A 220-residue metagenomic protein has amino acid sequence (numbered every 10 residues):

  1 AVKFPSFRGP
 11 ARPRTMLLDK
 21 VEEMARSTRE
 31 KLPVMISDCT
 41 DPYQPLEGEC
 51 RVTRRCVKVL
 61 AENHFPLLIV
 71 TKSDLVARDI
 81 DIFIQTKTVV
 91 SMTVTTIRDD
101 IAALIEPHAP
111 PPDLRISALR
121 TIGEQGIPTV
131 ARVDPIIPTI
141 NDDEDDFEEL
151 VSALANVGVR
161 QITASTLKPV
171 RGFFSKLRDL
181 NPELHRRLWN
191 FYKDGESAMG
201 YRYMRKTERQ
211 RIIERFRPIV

Functional and structural regions predicted by a protein language model:
A1-S91, T95-D100: Conserved Radical SAM active-site core
M35-Q44, D74-A77, V90-A109, I136-I140 (+2 more regions): Conserved radical SAM core fold
L46-E47, D79-D81, I140-D145, F174-K176: A short acidic (Asp/Glu
C50-V52, D113, E144-L150: Charged helix-capping and loop-helix junction motifs
V59-F65, S117-T129, V157-G158, K206-V220: A structural motif corresponding to the C-terminal end of an alpha-helix and its immediate exit/capping segment
L68-I69, I137-E149: Active-site glycine- and acidic-residue-rich loops that bind and position anionic ligands or nucleotide-like cofactors
H108, T121-D143, G200-M204: Conserved strand-turn element in the central/C-terminal portion of the radical SAM core barrel that lines
D145-V220: Auxiliary Fe-S-binding modules of radical SAM enzymes
